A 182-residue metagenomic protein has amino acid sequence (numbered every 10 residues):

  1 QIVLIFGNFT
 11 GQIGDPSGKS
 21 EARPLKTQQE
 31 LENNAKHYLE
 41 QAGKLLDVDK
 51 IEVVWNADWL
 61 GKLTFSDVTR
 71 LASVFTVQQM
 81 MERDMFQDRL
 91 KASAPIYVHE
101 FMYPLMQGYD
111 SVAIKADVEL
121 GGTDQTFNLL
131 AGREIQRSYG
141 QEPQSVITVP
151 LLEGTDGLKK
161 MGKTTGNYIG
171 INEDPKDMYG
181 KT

Functional and structural regions predicted by a protein language model:
Q1, F9-S20: Active-site-adjacent loops and short helices of periplasmic peptidoglycan-processing enzymes
V3-T10, N34-K50, V54-T182: Alpha-helical recognition segments enriched in aromatics with Gly/Pro capping that present substrate-recognition
P16-E32: A charged helix-plus-loop insertion that forms the helical arch/lid used to bind and gate nucleic-acid substrates
